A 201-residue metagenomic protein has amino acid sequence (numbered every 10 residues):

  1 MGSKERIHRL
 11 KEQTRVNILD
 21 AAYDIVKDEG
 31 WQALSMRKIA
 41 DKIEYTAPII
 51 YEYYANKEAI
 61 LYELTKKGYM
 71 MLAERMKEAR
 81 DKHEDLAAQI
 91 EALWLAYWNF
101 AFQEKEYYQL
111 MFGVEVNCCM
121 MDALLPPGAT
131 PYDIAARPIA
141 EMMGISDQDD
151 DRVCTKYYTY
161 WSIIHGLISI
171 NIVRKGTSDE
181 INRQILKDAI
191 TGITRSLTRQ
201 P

Functional and structural regions predicted by a protein language model:
M1-Q13, P201: N-terminal intrinsically disordered/low-complexity leader segments
T14-A22, I39, L64-G68, L72 (+1 more regions): Generic hydrophobic, amphipathic alpha-helix propensity
N17, I25-A59, E63: Helix-turn-helix
E63, K77-E106, D147-D150, K156-Y160: Hydrophobic alpha-helical connector segments
K66-I90, Q109, P127, D133-R137 (+1 more regions): Amphipathic alpha-helical linker/stalk segments
K77, C119-G144, C154-Y158, Q184-R195: Amphipathic alpha-helical packing segments from all-alpha helical-bundle domains
Q103, E141, Y160-D179, I193-P201: Amphipathic C-terminal alpha-helical segment
M111-C119, R174: Short linear capping/connector segments at secondary-structure termini
